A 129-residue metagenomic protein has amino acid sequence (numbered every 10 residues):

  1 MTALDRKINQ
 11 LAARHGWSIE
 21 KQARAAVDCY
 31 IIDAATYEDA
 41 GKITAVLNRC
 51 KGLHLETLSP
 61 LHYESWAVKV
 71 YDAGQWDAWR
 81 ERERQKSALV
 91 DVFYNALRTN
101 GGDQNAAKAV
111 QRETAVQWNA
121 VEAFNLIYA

Functional and structural regions predicted by a protein language model:
T2-A12, A40-L47: Short amphipathic alpha-helix segments
D5-W17, Q117-A120, F124: Short, solvent-exposed linear motifs at loop/edge-of-secondary-structure regions
H15-A25: Short, flexible, solvent-exposed loop/turn segments with mixed acidic/basic and small polar residues
A25-A123, Y128: Acidic, low-complexity, intrinsically disordered interaction modules
